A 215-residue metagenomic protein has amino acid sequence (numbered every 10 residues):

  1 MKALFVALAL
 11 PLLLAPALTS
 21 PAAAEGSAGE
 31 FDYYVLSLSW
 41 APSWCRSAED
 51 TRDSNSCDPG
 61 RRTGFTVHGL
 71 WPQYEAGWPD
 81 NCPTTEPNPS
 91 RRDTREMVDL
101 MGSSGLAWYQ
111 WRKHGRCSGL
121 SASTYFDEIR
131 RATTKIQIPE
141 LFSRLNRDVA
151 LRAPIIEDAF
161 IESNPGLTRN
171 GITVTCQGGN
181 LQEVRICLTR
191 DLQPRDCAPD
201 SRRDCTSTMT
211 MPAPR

Functional and structural regions predicted by a protein language model:
M1-L4: Positively charged n-region of N-terminal signal peptides that target proteins for export
A7-A17: Bacterial N-terminal signal peptides
T19-P21: C-terminal region of N-terminal signal peptides and the immediate post-cleavage residues of exported proteins
A23-S47: N-terminal module-boundary/linker segments of secreted carbohydrate-active enzymes
V35-S39, E49-R215: Domain-level detector of nuclease and nuclease-like folds in predominantly extracellular/periplasmic contexts
